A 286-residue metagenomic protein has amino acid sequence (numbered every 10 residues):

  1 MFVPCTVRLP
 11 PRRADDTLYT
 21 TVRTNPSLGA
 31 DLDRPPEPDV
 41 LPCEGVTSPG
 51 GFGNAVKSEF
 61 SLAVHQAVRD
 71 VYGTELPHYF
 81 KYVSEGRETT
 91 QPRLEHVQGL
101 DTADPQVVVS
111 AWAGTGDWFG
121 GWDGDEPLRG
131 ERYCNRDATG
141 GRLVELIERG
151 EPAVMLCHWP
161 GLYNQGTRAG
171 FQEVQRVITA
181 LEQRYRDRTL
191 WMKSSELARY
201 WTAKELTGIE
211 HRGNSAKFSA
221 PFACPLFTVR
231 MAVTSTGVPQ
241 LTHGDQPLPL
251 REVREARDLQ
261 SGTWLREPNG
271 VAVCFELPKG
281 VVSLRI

Functional and structural regions predicted by a protein language model:
F2-V154: Active-site-adjacent pocket scaffolds in enzyme catalytic domains
Y19-V22, E173, L265-A272: Glycine-rich, flexible loop segments associated with nucleotide phosphate handling
P49-G51, W112, H158, S219-P221 (+1 more regions): Structured loops at beta-to-helix junctions and adjacent beta-edge loops in soluble globular domains
V68-P92, Y133-A223: C-terminal domain-boundary segment and adjacent tail
K204-I286: C-terminal beta-sandwich/jelly-roll accessory domains of carbohydrate-active enzymes
